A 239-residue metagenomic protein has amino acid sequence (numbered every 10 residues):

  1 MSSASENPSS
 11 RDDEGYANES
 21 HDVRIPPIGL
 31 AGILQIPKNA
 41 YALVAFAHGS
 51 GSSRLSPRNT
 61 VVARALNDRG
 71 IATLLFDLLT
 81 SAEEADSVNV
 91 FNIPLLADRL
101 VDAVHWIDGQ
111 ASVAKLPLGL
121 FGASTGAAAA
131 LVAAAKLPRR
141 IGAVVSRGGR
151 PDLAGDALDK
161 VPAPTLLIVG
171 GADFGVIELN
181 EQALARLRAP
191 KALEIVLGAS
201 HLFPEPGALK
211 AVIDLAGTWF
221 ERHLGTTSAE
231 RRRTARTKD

Functional and structural regions predicted by a protein language model:
H21-L116, L202-A211: Serine-hydrolase catalytic machinery in alpha/beta-hydrolase-like enzymes
G119-G122, R147: Short beta-strand immediately N-terminal to the catalytic nucleophile in serine-hydrolase-like folds
G122-A130: Gly/Ala-rich beta-loop-alpha elbow adjacent to hydrolase catalytic centers
R139-P151: A conserved short beta-strand
V161, L167-V169: Short beta-strand/loop motif that positions the catalytic acidic residue of the alpha/beta-hydrolase fold
F174-L179: Conserved alpha/beta-hydrolase "acid-adjacent" motif
L187-L202: Catalytic histidine neighborhood in serine/cysteine hydrolases with alpha/beta-hydrolase-type architecture
A199-L202, G207-D239: Catalytic active-site module of serine/aspartate enzymes centered on a nucleophile-bearing elbow/loop
